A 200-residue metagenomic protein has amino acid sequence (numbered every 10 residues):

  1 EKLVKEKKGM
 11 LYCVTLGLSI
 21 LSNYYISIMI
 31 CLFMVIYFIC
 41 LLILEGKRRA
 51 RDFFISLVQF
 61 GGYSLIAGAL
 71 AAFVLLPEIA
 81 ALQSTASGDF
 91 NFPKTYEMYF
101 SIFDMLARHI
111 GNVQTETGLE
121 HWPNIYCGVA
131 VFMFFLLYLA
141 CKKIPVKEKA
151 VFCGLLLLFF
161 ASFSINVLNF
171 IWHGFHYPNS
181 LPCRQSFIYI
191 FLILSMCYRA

Functional and structural regions predicted by a protein language model:
E1, S19, F33-L44, L137 (+1 more regions): Hydrophobic transmembrane alpha-helices
E1-M10, A200: Membrane-interface transmembrane helices that cradle and orient dolichyl/undecaprenyl
M10-Y24, Y63-A69: Membrane-interface alpha helices of multi-pass inner-membrane proteins
L11-G17, A150-F159: Central hydrophobic cores of alpha-helical transmembrane segments in multi-pass integral membrane proteins
Y12-C13, I26-L44, E78, M133: Transmembrane-embedded, aromatic-rich helix segments that form part of the hydrophobic channel/pocket engaging
I30-I66: Perimembrane helix-loop-helix junctions
F54-V151, L158-F159, I165-H173, P182-F187: Periplasmic/ER-lumenal interhelical loops and adjacent helix-loop junctions in multi-pass membrane proteins
Y177-R199: Hydrophobic/aromatic-rich transmembrane helices and adjacent perimembrane loops
